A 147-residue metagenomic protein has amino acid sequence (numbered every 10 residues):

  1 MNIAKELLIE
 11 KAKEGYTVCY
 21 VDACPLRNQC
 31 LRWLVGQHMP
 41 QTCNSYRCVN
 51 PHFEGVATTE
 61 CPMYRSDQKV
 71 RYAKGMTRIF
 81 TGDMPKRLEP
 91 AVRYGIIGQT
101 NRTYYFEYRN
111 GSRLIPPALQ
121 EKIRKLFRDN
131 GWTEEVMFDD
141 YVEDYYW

Functional and structural regions predicted by a protein language model:
M1-Y64: N-terminal cysteine/histidine-rich coordination modules
Y20, G95, R113: Short, charged/polar micro-motifs that form catalytic or ligand-binding hotspots
R65-A91, T133-E135: A short, Lys/Arg-rich alpha-helix, primarily the initiator
A73-T77, R102, Q120: Short, leucine-enriched amphipathic alpha-helices that occur as contiguous helical runs
R87-G98, Y105: Short alpha-helical "recognition helix" segments of helix-turn-helix
N101-I115: Recognition helix of helix-turn-helix/homeodomain-like DNA-binding domains that insert into the DNA major groove
A118-V136: DNA major-groove recognition helix of helix-turn-helix/homeodomain DNA-binding modules
E135-W147: Short amphipathic recognition helices of helix-turn-helix/homeodomain-type DNA-binding modules
